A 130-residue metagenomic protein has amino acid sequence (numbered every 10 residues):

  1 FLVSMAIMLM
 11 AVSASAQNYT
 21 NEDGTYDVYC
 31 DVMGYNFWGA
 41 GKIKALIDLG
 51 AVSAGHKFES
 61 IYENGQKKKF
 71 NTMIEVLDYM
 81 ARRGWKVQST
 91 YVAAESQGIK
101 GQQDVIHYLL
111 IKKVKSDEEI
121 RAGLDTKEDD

Functional and structural regions predicted by a protein language model:
F1-T20: Bacterial Sec-dependent N-terminal signal peptides
S15-D130: Terminus-proximal functional modules
